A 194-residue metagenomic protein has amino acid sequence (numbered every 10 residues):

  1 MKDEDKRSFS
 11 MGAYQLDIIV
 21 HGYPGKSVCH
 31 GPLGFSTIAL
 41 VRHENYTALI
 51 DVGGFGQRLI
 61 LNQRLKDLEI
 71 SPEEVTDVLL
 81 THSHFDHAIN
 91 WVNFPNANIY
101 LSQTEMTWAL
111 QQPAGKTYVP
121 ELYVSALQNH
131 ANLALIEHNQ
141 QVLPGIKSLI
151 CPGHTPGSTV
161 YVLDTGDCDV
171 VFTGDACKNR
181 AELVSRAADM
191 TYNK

Functional and structural regions predicted by a protein language model:
M1-N45: Zn-dependent metallo-beta-lactamase
K2-F9, I70, Q103-I150, K194: Metallo-beta-lactamase
M11-L16, R42-T47, Q140-K147, T165-D169: Beta-strand-turn-beta hairpins that frame and shape the catalytic cleft of phosphate-ester-processing enzymes
H21-Y23, D51-F55, S83, T104-E105 (+2 more regions): Active-site metal-binding loops of divalent metal-dependent hydrolases
C29, G53-N129, N179: Active-site HxH/HxHxD metal-binding segment of metal-dependent hydrolases
V41, D51, V75, H82 (+4 more regions): Divalent metal-coordination and catalytic microenvironments
A48-I50, L79, V170-F172: Residue-level marker for buried hydrophobic side chains located in beta-strands that build the well-ordered beta-sheet
Q140, K147-I150, P156-K194: Metallo-beta-lactamase
